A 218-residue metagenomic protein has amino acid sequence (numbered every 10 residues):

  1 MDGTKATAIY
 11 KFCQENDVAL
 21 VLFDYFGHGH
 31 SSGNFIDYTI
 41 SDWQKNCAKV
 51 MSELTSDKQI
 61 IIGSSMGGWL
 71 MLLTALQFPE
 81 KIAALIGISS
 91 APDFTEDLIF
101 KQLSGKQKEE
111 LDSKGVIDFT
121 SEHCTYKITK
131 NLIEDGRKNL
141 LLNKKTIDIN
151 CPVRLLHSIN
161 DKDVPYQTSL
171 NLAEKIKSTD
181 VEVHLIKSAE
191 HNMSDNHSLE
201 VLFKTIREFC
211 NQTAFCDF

Functional and structural regions predicted by a protein language model:
M1-Y10, Q167: The serine-hydrolase catalytic nucleophile loop
A6, Y10-S32: Conserved alpha/beta-hydrolase
H28-L54: Catalytic nucleophile-loop/oxyanion-hole region of alpha/beta-hydrolase and closely related hydrolase-like folds
E80-I128: Hydrolase active-site cap/lid region
Y126-K145: Active-site nucleophile elbow and catalytic-triad environment of alpha/beta-hydrolase enzymes
D148-N150, L155-H157, D161: Short beta-strand/loop motif that positions the catalytic acidic residue of the alpha/beta-hydrolase fold
K162-T168, S194: Conserved alpha/beta-hydrolase "acid-adjacent" motif
A189-V201: Catalytic histidine-centered segment of alpha/beta-hydrolase-like enzymes
